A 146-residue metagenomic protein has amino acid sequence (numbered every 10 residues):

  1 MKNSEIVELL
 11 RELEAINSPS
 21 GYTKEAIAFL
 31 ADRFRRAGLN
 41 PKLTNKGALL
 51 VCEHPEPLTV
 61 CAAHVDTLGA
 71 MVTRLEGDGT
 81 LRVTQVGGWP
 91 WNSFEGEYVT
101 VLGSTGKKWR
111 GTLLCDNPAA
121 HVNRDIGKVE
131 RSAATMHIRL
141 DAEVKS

Functional and structural regions predicted by a protein language model:
M1-S146: N-terminal hydrophobic/helix-forming segments and targeting peptides
